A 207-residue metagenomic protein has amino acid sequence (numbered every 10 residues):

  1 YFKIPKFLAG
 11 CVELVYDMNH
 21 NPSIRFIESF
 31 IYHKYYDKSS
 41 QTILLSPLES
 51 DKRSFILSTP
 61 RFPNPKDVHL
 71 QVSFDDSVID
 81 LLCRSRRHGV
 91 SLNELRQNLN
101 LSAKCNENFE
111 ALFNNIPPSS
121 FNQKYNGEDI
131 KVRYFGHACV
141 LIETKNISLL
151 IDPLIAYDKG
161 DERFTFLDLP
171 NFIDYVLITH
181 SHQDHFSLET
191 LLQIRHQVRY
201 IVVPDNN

Functional and structural regions predicted by a protein language model:
Y1-L82, N108, N114-G127, F135 (+2 more regions): Pre-active-site segment of Zn-dependent metallo-hydrolases
V78-S91, L99-K104, F113-P117: Low-complexity, highly charged intrinsically disordered N-terminal segments that act as targeting/localization
D174-I178, V198-N206: Short internal beta-strands
